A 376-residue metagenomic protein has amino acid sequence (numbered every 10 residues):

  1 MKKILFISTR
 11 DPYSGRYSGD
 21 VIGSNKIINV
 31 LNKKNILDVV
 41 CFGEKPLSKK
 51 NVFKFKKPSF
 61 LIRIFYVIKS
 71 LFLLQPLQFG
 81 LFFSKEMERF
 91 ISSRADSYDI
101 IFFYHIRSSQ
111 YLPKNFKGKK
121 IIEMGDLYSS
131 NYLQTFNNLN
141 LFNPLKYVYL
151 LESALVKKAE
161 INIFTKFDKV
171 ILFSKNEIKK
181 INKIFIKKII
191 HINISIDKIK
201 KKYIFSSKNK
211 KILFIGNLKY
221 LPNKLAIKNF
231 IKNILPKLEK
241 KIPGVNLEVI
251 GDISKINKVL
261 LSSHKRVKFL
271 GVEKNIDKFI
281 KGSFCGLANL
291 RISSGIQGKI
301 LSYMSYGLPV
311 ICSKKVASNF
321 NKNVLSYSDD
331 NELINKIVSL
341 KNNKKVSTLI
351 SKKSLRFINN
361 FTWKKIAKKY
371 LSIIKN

Functional and structural regions predicted by a protein language model:
M1-K49, D96: N-terminal subdomain of nucleotide-sugar transferases
G23, V156, H191-S263, F269-K281: Conserved catalytic-core segment of nucleotide-activated headgroup transferases in glycan assembly
K34, K344-K375: A charged, aromatic-enriched C-terminal amphipathic alpha-helix characteristic of glycosyltransferases across folds
K54, I121-I122, Y149-K201: Donor nucleotide-sugar binding/catalytic pocket of nucleotide-sugar-dependent glycosyltransferases
F60-Q78, I122-I161, N217: Acceptor-binding helix/loop patch of EC 2.4 sugar-transfer enzymes, predominantly nucleotide-sugar-dependent
D168, R266, I280-G295, Y306-P309: Acidic donor-binding loop of glycosyltransferase active sites
K299-S305, P309-S313: Short hydrophobic beta-strand element within catalytic cores of glycosyltransferases and related nucleotide-activated
S328-T348: C-terminal "capping" alpha-helix adjacent to the active site of nucleotide-linked donor transferases in cell-envelope
